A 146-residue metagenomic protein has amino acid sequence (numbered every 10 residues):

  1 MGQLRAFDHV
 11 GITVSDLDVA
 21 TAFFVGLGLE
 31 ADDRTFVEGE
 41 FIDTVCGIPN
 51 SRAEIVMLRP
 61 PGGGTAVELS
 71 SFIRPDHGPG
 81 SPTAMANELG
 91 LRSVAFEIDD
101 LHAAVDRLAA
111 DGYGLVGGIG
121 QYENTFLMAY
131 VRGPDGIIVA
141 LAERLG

Functional and structural regions predicted by a protein language model:
M1-T21, L27-D33, G90-F96, R144-G146: N-terminal beta-strand motif that seeds the catalytic metal site of vicinal oxygen chelate
T13-G64, A103, A110, A129-R132: Core segments of cupin and vicinal oxygen chelate
G39-D43, H77-S81, G118-Y122: A cross-kingdom feature marking solvent-exposed beta-strand/loop segments within repeated, beta-rich binding/scaffold
A66-L69: Helix-adjacent hinge/juxtasegments
S71-P75, E143-G146: Acetyl-CoA-dependent GNAT
N124-F126: Short, small/polar residue-rich loop motifs at catalytic or cofactor-binding pockets
